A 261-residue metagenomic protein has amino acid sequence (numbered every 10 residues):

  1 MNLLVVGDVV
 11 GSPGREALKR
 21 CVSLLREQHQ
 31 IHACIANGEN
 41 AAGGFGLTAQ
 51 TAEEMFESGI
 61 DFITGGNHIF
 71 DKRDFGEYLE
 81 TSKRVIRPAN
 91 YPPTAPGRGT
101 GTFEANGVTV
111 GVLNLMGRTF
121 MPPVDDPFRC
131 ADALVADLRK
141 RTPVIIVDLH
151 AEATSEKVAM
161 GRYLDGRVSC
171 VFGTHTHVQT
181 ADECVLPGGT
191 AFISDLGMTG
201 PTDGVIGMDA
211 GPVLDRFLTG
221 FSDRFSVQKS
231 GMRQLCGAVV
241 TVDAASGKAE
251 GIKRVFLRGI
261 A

Functional and structural regions predicted by a protein language model:
M1-A261: Acidic, metal/ion-coordinating pockets
